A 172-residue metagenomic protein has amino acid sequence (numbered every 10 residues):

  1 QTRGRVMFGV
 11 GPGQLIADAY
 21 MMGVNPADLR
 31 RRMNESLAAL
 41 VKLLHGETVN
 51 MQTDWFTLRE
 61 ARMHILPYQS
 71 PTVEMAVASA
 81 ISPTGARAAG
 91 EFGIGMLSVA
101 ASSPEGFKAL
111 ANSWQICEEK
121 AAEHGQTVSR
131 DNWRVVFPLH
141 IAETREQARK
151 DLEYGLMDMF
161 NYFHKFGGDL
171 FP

Functional and structural regions predicted by a protein language model:
Q1-R5, R87-G93, E118-V128: Acidic (Asp/Glu)-rich catalytic clusters
V6-V10, M75-A78, I94-V99, D131-P138: Hydrophobic faces of well-ordered beta-strands that scaffold small-molecule active sites in alpha/beta enzyme cores
G13-V24, E91-F92: Acidic/polar active-site rim loop that often engages polyanionic ligands
M22-R31, T72-E74: Flexible, glycine/proline-enriched loop segments at strand-loop-helix junctions that form or flank small-ligand binding
A27-L66, E105-P172: An alpha-helical appendage that flanks or caps ligand/catalytic pockets
Q69-I81, L139-A142: Active-site mouth loops of central-metabolism enzymes
I81-A111: A conserved active-site cap/scaffold subdomain adjacent to cofactor or substrate pockets
